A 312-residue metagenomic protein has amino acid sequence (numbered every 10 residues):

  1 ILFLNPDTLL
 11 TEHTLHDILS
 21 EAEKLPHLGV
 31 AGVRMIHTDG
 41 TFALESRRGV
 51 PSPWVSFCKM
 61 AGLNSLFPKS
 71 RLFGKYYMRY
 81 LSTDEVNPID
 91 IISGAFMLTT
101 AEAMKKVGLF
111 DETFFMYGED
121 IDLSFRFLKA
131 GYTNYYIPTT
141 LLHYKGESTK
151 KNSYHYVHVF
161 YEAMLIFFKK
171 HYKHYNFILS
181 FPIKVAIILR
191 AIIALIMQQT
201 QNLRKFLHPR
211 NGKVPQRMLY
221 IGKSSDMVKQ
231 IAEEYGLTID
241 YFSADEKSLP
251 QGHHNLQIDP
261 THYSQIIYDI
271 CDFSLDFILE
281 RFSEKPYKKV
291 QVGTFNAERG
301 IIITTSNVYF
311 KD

Functional and structural regions predicted by a protein language model:
I1-L9: Short beta-strand-to-loop acidic/aromatic patch adjacent to the donor-nucleotide binding site
L9-E45: Conserved donor NDP-sugar-binding/catalytic core segment of glycosyltransferases
V50-I89: Short, flexible, basic/aromatic active-site loop/helix in glycosyltransferases
G74-F96, Q201-M227: Short linear elements at protein peripheries
L81-E85, D90-T140: A short, conserved alpha-helix in the catalytic core of glycosyltransferases
F125-Q201: Active-site-adjacent helix/loop segment of glycosyltransferases that harbors family-specific signature motifs
G212-G300, V308-K311: A solvent-exposed beta-alpha-beta segment
